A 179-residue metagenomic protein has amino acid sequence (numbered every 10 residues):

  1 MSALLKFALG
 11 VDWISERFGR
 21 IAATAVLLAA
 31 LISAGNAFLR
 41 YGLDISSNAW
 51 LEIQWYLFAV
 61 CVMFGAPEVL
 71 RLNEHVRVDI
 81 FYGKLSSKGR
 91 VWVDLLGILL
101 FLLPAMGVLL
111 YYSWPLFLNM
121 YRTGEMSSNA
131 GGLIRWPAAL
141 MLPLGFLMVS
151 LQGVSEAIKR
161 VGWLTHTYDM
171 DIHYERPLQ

Functional and structural regions predicted by a protein language model:
M1-Q179: Alpha-helical transmembrane segments and membrane-interface helix-loop junctions in multi-pass membrane proteins
